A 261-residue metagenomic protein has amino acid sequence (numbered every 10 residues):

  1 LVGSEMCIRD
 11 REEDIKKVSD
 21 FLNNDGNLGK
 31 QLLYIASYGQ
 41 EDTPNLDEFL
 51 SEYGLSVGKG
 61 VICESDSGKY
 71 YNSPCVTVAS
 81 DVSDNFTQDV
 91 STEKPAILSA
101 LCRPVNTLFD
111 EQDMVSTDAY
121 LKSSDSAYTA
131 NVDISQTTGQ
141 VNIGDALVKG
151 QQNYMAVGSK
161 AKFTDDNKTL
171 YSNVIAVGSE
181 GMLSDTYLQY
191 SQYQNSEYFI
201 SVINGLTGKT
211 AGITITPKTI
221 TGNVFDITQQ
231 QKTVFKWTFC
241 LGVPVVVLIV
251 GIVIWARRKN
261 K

Functional and structural regions predicted by a protein language model:
S4-A211: Acidic, S/T/G-rich, low-cysteine, solvent-exposed domains in lumenal/extracellular/periplasmic regions of secretory
S172, F239-V243: C-terminal target-recognition/interaction regions appended to catalytic cores
M182, T214-F239: Short, aromatic-rich amphipathic segments at membrane interfaces that lie adjacent to a transmembrane helix or signal
T210-T214, V246: Residue-level signal for secondary-structure boundary elements
V245-R257: Alpha-helical transmembrane segments
K259-K261: Short, charged juxtamembrane terminal tails flanking transmembrane helices
